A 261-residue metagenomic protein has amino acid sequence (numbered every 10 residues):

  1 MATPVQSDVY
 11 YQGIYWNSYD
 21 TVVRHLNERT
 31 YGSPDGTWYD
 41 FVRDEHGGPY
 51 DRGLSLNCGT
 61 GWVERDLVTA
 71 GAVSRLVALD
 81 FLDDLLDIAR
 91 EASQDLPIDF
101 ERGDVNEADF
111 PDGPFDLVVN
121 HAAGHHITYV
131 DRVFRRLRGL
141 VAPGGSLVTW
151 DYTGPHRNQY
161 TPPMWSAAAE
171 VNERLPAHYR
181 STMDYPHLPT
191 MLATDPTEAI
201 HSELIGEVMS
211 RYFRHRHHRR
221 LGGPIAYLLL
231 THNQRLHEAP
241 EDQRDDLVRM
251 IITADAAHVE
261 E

Functional and structural regions predicted by a protein language model:
M1-R24: N-terminal, positively charged/glycine-rich alpha-helical extensions of SAM-dependent methyltransferases
R29-P49: Conserved alpha-helix/loop element of class I SAM-dependent methyltransferases that forms part of the SAM/SAH-binding
P49-G59: Conserved class I S-adenosyl-L-methionine
T60-E107: Class I SAM-dependent methyltransferase SAM/SAH-binding core
D109-V118: A short acidic, Gly/Pro-enriched loop at the edge of an enzyme's catalytic core that lines a small-molecule cofactor
D131-P143: A short glycine-rich, Lys/Arg-flanked "PGG" loop and its adjoining helix->strand segment in the class I
V148-A177: Conserved class I S-adenosyl-L-methionine
A177-L236: Substrate-binding/catalytic lobe of Class I Rossmann-like enzymes that use SAM or dcSAM, i.e., the mid-to-C-terminal
